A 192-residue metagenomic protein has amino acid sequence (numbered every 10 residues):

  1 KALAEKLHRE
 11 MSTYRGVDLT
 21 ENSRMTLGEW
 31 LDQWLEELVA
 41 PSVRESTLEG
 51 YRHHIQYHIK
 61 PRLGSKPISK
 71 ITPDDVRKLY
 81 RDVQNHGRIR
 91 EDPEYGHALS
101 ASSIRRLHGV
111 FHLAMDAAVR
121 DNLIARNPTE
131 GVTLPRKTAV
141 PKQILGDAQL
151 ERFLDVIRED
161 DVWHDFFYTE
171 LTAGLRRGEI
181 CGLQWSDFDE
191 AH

Functional and structural regions predicted by a protein language model:
K1-K78: N-terminal DNA-binding module of tyrosine recombinases/phage integrases
A4, H108-F111: Short amphipathic alpha-helical coiled-coil/interface segments
K6-Y14, E37, D82, H86 (+3 more regions): Active-site catalytic microenvironments for nucleophilic, acid-base chemistry
L38, I59, L63, V83-E91 (+1 more regions): Structural motif corresponding to the C-terminal cap of alpha-helices
Q56, H112-M115, V119: C-terminal flanking helix
S69-Q84, E130-P135: Short, conserved phosphate-binding/catalytic loop or strand-edge motifs used in phosphoryl-/nucleotidyl-transfer
V76, F111, M115, I180: Short, basic/aromatic-rich helical patch in the C-terminal catalytic core of site-specific tyrosine
I89-G109, R120-L183, E190-A191: Basic, Lys/Arg- and aromatic-enriched nucleic-acid-binding interface segment
